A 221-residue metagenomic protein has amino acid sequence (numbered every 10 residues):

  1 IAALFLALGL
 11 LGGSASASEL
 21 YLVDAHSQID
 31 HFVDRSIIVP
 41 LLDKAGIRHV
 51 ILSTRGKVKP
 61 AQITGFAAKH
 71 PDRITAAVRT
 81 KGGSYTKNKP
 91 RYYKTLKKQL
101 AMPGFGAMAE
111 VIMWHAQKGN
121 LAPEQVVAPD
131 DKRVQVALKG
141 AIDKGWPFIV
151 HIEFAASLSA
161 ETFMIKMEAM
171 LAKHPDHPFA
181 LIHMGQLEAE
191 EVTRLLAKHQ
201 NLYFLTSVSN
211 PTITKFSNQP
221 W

Functional and structural regions predicted by a protein language model:
A2-G13: Bacterial N-terminal signal peptides
A17-D72: An N-terminally biased module of ancient metal coordination in phosphate/nucleic-acid-related enzymes
Y21-A25, R48-T54, T75-R79, G106-E110 (+3 more regions): Structural recognition of the beta-strand scaffold that forms the well-ordered cores of secreted hydrolase catalytic
D24, Q28-V33, K118-V126, I213-K215: Acidic/histidine-rich helix-loop elements that form or flank divalent-metal/phosphate-binding sites at the catalytic
I29-D34, T54-V58, G82, H183-E188 (+1 more regions): Short beta->alpha connector loops
V33-I37, K57-F66, P90-L96, F163-E168 (+2 more regions): Alpha-helical scaffolding within the catalytic cores of extracellular/periplasmic polymer-degrading hydrolases
A61-V150, N210-P211: Active-site gating/metal-coordination segments in enzymes
D72, A76, E124-W221: Catalytic pocket-lining loop regions of alpha/beta-barrel enzymes, especially the amidohydrolase/enolase/GH5 lineages
